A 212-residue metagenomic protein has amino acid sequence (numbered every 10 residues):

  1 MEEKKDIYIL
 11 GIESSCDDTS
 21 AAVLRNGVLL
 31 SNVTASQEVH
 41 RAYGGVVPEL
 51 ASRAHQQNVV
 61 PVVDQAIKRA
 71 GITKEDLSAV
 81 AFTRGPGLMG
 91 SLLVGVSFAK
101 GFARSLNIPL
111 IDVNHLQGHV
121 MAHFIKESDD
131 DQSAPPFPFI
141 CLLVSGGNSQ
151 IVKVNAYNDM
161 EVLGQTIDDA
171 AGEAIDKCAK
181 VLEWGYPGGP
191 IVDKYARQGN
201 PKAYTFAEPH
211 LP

Functional and structural regions predicted by a protein language model:
E2-I7, S15, N32, P135-P136 (+2 more regions): A short helix-loop
E2-K5, V113-F139: Conserved phosphate-binding catalytic cores of ATP/NTP-utilizing and phosphoryl-transfer enzymes
K4-D76, F82-P86, H115: N-terminal beta-alpha supersecondary unit
I9-G11, A79-A81, S91, A134 (+1 more regions): Short glycine-aspartate micro-motif
T19-L24, C141-L143, S149-K153: Short beta-strand scaffold segments in enzyme catalytic cores
F82-N107, I125-K126: Short Gly/Thr/Asp-enriched flexible loops that form oxyanion-binding sites at enzyme active sites
A99-V120, T166-D168: Short, acidic/small-residue loops that bind anionic groups at enzyme active sites
